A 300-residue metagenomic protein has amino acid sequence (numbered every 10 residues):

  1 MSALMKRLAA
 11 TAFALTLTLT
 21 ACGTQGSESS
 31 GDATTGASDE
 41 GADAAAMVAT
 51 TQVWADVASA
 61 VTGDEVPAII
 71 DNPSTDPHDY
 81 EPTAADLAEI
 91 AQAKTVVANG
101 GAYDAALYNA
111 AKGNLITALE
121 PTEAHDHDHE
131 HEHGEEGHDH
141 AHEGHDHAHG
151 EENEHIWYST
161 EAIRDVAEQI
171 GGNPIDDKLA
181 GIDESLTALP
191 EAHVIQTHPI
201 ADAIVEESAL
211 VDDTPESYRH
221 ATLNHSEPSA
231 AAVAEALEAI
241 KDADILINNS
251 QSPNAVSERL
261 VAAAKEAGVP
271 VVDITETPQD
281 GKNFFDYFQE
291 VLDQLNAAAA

Functional and structural regions predicted by a protein language model:
S2-F13, T18-A300: Extracytoplasmic metal-acquisition and chelation regions
